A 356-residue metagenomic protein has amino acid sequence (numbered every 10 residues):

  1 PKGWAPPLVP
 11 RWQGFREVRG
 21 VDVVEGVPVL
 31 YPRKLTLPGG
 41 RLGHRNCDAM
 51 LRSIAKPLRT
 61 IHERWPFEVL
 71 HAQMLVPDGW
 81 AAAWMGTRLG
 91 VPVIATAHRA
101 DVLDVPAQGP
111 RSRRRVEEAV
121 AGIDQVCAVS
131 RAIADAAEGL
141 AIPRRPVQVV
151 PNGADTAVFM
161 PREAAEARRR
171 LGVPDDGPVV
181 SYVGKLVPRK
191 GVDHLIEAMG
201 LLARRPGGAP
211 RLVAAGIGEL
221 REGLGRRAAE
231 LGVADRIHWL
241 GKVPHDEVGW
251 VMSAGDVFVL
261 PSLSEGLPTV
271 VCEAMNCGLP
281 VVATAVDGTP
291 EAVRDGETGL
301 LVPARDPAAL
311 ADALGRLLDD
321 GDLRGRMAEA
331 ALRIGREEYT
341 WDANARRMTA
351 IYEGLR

Functional and structural regions predicted by a protein language model:
F15-V18, M160-V173: A short helix/loop element that forms part of the nucleotide-sugar donor recognition site in Leloir-type
C127, P174-K190, I196-M199, V213: Conserved donor-binding/catalytic core segment of Leloir-type glycosyltransferases
A132, G153: Carbohydrate-associated surface elements
G225-V243: Nucleotide-activated donor-binding/catalytic signature segment of Leloir-type glycosyltransferases, i.e., the conserved
K242-V243, W250-G255: Short alpha-helical donor nucleotide-sugar binding micro-motif in glycosyltransferases
L263: Aromatic "clamp/platform" in nucleotide-sugar-dependent glycosyltransferases that forms part of the donor/acceptor
V271, P280-A283, V293: Short hydrophobic beta-strand element within catalytic cores of glycosyltransferases and related nucleotide-activated
D295-G296, L300-P307, R316-D322: Conserved acidic donor-binding segment of nucleotide-sugar-dependent glycosyltransferases
